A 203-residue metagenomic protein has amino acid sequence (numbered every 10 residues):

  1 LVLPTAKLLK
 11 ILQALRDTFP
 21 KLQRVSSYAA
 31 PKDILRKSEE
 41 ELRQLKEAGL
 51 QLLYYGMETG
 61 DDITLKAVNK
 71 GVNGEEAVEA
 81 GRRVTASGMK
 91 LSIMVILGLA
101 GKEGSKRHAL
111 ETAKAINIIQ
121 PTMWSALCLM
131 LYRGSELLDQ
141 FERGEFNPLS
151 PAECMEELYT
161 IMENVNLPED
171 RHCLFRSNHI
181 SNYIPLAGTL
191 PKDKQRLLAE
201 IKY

Functional and structural regions predicted by a protein language model:
L1, Y28-K32, E58-D62, I96-A100 (+2 more regions): Active-site beta-loop-alpha junctions enriched in small/polar residues
L1-E75, E79-A86: Conserved SAM/AdoMet-binding glycine-rich loop
L3, K7, E40, V68-E76 (+3 more regions): Alpha-helix N-cap and loop-to-helix initiation/capping positions
L3, R36, A67-K70, G98-G101 (+4 more regions): Generic structural "secondary-structure junction" signal
L8-P20, Q44-G56, E79-G81, A113-P121 (+2 more regions): Short, Lys/Arg-enriched charge-dense amphipathic segments
R24, L52, E75-E136, P151-S177: Conserved C-terminal portion of the radical SAM core fold that forms the substrate/S-adenosylmethionine-binding
R36-S38, G104, S135, L186: Generic domain-boundary/flexible-linker signal
L137-L138, E142-Y203: C-terminal accessory regions of radical SAM enzymes
